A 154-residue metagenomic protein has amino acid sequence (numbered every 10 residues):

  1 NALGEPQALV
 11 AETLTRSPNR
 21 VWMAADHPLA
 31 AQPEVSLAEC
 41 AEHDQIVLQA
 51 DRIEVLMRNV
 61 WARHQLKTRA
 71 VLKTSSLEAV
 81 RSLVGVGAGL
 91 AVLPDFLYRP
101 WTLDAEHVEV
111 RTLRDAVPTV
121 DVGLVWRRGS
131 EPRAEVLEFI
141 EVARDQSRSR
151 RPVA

Functional and structural regions predicted by a protein language model:
N1, G89-P94: Paired acidic/hydrophobic, glycine-rich loop segments that form the ligand-binding mouth/hinge of periplasmic-binding
N1-A2, H43-H64, R99, P132-E141 (+1 more regions): Secondary-structure junction motif
N1-N19, M23, N59-V60, G85 (+1 more regions): Short beta-strand-centered segments that line the small-molecule binding cleft or hinge of alpha/beta clamshell
L9-A25, P33-A41, L113-D121: Short Pro/Gly-enriched coil loops immediately N-terminal to beta-strands
N19, L66, V84-A91, E106: Alpha-to-beta junction loops
D26, A30, V108-V153: A late-sequence structural motif
C40, S82-A88, L124: Hydrophobic residues within well-ordered alpha-helices
K73-V80: Short helix-initiation/N-cap motifs at beta->coil->alpha
